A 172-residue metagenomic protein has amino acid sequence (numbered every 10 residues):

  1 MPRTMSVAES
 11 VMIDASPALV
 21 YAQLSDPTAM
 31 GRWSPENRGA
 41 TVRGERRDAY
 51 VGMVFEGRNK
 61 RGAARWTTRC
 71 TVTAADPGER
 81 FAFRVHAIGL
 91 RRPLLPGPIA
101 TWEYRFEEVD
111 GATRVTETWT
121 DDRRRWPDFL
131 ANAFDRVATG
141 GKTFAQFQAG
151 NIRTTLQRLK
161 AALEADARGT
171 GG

Functional and structural regions predicted by a protein language model:
M1-P2, A40-R43, A75, P127-N132: Short hydrophobic/aromatic-rich motifs at helix boundaries and adjacent loops
M1-V51, G172: Hydrophobic ligand-binding cavity/cleft-lining segments
S10-D14, T71, R105: Generic structural detector for well-ordered beta-strands
S16-L19, F147, N151: Short amphipathic alpha-helical segments
P35, H86, T118: Surface loops and adjacent helix of pleckstrin homology
P35-R38, D135-A138, E164: A generic structural signal for secondary-structure junctions that act as hinges or helix/strand caps at the edges
T41-T101, V109, R114, G150-T170: Glycine-rich portal/gate segments that line the openings of hydrophobic small-molecule binding cavities
G89-G150: Beta-strand/loop substructures that line and gate deep hydrophobic ligand-binding cavities in soluble
